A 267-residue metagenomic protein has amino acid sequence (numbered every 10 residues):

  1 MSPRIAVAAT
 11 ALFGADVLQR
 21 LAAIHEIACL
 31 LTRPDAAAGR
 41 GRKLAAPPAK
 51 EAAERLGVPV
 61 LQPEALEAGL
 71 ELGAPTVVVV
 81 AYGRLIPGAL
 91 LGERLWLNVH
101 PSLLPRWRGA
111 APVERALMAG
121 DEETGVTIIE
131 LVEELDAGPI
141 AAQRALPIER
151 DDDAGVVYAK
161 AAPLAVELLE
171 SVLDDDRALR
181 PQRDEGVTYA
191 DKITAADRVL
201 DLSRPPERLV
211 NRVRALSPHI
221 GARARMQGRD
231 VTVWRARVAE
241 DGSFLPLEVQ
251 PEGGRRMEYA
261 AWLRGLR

Functional and structural regions predicted by a protein language model:
M1-I5, A23, R55, D241 (+1 more regions): Short, low-complexity, intrinsically disordered N-terminal peptides in bacterial proteins
M1-R40: N-terminal Rossmann-like dinucleotide-binding module
I27, P59-L61, W96: Hydrophobic beta-strand scaffold residues
A36-E54: N-terminal beta-loop-helix "entrance" segment that forms/cooperates in small-molecule cofactor or anionic ligand
L66-G73: Short amphipathic alpha-helix with an adjacent loop that forms part of the alpha/beta core around
T76-Y189: Donor/substrate-binding cores of folate-linked one-carbon enzymes
E185-L200: PAPS-dependent sulfotransferase catalytic core
D197, D201-R267: An anion-binding loop in the catalytic cleft
